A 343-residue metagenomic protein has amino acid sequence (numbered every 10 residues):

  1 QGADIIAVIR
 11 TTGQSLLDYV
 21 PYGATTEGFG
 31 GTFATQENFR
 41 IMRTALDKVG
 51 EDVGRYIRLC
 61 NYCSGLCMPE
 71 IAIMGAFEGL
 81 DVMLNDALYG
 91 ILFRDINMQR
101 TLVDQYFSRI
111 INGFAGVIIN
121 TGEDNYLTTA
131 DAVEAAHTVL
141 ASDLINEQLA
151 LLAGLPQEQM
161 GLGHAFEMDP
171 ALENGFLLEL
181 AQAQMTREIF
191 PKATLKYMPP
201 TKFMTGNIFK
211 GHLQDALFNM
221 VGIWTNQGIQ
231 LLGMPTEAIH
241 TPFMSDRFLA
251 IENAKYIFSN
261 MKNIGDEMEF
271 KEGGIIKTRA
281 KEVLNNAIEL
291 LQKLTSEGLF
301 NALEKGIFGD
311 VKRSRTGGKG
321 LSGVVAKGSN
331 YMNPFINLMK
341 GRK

Functional and structural regions predicted by a protein language model:
Q1-F166, A171: Catalytic alpha/beta active-site cores
I5, G154-Q159, K192-K196, N263-T278: Flexible, glycine/charged-enriched surface loops at secondary-structure junctions
T32, N61, A135, D169-F176 (+2 more regions): Hydrophobic alpha-helical scaffolding
F39-V53, E179, A183-F190, F258-M261: Surface-exposed amphipathic alpha-helices with a cationic face
M68-V82, S142-I145, F176-A183, N219 (+1 more regions): Short, electropositive alpha-helical surface patch
D95-Q105, P235-K262: C-terminal helical cap(s) of enzyme catalytic domains, especially alpha/beta-barrels
Q182-D246, I264-K271: Hydrophobic alpha-helical bundle architecture
N253-K343: Long, compositionally biased intrinsically disordered regions
